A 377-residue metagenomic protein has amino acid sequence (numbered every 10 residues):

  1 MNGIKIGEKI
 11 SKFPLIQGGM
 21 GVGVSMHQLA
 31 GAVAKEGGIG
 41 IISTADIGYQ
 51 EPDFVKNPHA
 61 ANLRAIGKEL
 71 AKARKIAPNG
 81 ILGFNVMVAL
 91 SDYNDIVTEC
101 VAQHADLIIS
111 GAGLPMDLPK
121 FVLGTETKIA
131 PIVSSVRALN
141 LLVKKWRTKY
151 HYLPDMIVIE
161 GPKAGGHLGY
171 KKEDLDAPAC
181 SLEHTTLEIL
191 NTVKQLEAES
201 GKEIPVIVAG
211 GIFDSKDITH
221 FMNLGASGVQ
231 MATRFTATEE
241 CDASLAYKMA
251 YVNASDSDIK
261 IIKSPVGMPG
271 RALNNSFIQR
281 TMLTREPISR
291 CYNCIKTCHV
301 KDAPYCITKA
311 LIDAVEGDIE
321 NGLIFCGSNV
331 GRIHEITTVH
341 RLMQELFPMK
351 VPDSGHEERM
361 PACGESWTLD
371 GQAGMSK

Functional and structural regions predicted by a protein language model:
M1-E199: Active-site entrance/lid segments in N-terminal catalytic domains of soluble metabolic enzymes
I16, A164-I207, F213-G371, K377: Conserved active-site-proximal phosphate/metal-binding subdomains
V24, I212-F213: Residue-level detector of alpha-helix initiation sites
